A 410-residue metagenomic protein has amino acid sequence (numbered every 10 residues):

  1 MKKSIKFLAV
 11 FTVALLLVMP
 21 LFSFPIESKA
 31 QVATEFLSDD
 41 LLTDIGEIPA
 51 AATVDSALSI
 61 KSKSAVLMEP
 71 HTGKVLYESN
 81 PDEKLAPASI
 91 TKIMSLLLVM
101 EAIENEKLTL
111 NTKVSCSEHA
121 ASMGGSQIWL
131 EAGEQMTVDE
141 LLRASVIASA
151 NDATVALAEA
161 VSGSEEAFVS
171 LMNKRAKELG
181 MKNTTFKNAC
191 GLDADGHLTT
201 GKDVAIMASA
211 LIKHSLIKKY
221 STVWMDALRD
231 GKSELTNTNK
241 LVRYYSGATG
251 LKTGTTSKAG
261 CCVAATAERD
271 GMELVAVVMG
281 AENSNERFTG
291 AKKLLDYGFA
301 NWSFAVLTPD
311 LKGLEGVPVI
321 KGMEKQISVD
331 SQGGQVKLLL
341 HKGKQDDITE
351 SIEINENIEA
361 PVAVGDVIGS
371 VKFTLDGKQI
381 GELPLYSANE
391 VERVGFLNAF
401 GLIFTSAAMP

Functional and structural regions predicted by a protein language model:
M1-I5, P87, V138, F396: Structural motif marking the loop-to-transmembrane transition
K2, A51-T53, C262: A generic local structural motif
K3-E27: Sec-dependent N-terminal signal peptides of Gram-positive bacterial secreted proteins and lipoproteins
M19, A30-D44, D330-D346: Short, compositionally biased leader-like segments
K29-S215: Active-site-adjacent loops and short helices of periplasmic peptidoglycan-processing enzymes
M181-T185, D193-P410: Domain-terminus/edge residues, biased toward the C-terminal soluble/receptor-binding domains of extracytoplasmic
